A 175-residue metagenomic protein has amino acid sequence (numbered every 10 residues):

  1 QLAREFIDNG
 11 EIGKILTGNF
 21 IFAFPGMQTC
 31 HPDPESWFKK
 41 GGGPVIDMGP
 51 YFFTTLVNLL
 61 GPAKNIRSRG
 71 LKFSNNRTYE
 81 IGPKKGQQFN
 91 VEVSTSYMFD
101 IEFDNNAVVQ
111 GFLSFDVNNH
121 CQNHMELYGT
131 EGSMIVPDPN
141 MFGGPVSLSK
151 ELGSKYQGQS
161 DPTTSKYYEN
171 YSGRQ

Functional and structural regions predicted by a protein language model:
Q1-N90: Predominantly a Rossmann-like dinucleotide-binding segment in NAD(P)-dependent oxidoreductases
I15-G18, Q110-L113, V136-P137: Beta-strand scaffold of nucleotide-dependent catalytic cores
T17, M98-D100, Q110, E126: Conserved hydrophobic/aromatic beta-strand scaffold that supports enzyme active sites
N65, N75-E92, M98, N123-Q175: C-terminal glycine/acidic-rich active-site capping loop/insertion
F89, D100, F115-N118: Contiguous C-terminal substrate-recognition/catalytic subdomains in enzyme active sites
A107-H120: Glycine-rich phosphate/pyrophosphate-binding beta-alpha loops
